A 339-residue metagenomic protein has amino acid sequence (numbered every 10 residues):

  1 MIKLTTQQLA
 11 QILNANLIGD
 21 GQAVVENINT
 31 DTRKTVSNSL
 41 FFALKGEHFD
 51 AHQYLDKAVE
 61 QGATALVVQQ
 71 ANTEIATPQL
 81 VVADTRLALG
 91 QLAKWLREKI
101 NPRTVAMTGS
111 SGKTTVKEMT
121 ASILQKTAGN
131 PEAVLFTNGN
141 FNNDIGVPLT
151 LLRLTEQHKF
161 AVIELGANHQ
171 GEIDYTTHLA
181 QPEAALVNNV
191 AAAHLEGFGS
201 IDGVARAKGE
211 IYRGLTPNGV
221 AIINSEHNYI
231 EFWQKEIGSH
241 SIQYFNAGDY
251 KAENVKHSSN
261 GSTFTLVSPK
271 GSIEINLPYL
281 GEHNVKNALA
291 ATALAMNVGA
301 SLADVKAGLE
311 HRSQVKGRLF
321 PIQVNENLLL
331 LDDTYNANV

Functional and structural regions predicted by a protein language model:
M1-Q91, W95, L280: N-terminal leader/targeting and accessory segments in enzymes
A10, L89-V220, S225, Y229-G238: Phosphate-binding loop of NTP-binding sites
L17, Q79-V81, T104, V134-F136 (+2 more regions): Conserved beta-strand scaffold positions in the cores of enzyme catalytic domains, especially in NTP/NDP-utilizing
H48-H52, G166-N168, N338-V339: Glycine-rich anion/phosphate-binding loops
Q69-A76, L186-L329: Acidic, Mg2+-coordinating active-site environments of NTP-dependent enzymes
G317, N336-V339: Glycine-rich phosphate/pyrophosphate-binding beta-alpha loops
